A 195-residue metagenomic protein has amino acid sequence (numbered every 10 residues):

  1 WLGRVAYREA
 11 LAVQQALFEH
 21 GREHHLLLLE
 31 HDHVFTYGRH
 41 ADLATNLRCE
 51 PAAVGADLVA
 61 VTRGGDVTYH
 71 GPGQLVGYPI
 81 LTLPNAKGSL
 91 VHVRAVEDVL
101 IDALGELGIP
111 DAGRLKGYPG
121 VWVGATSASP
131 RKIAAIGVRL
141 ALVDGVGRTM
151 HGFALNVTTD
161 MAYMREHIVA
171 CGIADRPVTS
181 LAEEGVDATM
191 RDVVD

Functional and structural regions predicted by a protein language model:
W1-K132, A162, D187: N-terminal lobe of the biotin/lipoate ligase/transferase fold
R39, L43-L47, I133-V157, M161-A162: Short, conserved beta-strand/beta-arch hydrophobic-aromatic motifs that form part of recognition grooves or interface
R48-L58, A141-G145, T179-A182: A signal for specific C-terminal beta-sheet/loop modules enriched in small/flexible residues with GP/PG/PP motifs
G71-G73, T149, V193: Catalytic-loop motifs flanking and including active-site residues across diverse enzymes
Q74-V76, M150, R176-V178: Short, solvent-exposed beta-strand edge segments and adjacent coil->beta transition regions
D144, A154, T159-D195: C-terminal accessory segment of soluble enzyme catalytic cores
